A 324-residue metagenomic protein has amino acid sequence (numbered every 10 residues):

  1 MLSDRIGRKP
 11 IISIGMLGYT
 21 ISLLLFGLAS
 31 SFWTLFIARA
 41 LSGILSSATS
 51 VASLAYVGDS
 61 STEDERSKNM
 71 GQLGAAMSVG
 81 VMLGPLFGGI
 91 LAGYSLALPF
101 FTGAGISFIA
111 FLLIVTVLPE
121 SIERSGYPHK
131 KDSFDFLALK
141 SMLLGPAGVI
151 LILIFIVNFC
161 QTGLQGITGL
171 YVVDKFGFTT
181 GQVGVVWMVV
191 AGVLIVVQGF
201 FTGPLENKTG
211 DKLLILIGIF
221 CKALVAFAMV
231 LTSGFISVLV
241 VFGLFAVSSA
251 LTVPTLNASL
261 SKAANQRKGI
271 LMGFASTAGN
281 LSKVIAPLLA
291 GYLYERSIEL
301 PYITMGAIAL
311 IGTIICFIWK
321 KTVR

Functional and structural regions predicted by a protein language model:
M1-G7, V197-G210, Y294: Helix-to-loop junctions at the C-terminal end of transmembrane segments in multipass secondary transporters
M1-S30: Conserved MFS/SLC helix-loop-helix module at the cytosolic interface between two early adjacent transmembrane helices
S22, W33-L41, I236-L244: Paired small-residue
A38-S78: Cytoplasmic helix-loop-helix junction between adjacent transmembrane helices in 12-TM secondary transporters
L73-V115: Helix-loop-helix hairpin linking two adjacent transmembrane segments in secondary transporters
P119-L151: Juxtamembrane intracellular "pre-TM" segments in multi-pass secondary transporters
I167-Q182: Short amphipathic helix-loop junctions that connect adjacent transmembrane helices in Major Facilitator Superfamily/SLC
K212-L256: C-terminal transmembrane helical hairpin of 12-TM major facilitator-type secondary transporters
